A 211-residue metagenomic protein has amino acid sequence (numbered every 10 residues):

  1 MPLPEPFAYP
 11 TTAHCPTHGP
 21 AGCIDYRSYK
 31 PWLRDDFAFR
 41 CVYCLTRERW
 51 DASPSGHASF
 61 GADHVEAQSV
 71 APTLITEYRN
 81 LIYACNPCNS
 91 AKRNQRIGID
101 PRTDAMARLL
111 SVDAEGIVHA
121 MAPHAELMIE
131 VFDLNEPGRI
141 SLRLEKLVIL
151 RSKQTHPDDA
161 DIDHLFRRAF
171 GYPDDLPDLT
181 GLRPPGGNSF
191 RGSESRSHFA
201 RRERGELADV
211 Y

Functional and structural regions predicted by a protein language model:
M1, H18-A21, D25-S28, A71-L74 (+2 more regions): Generic structural signal for short, solvent-exposed loop/turn connectors between secondary structure elements
M1-P20, R49-A52, A58, G98 (+2 more regions): Class I S-adenosyl-L-methionine
P2-T46, S69-T76: Short, charged surface segments at domain edges that flank catalytic/cofactor-binding sites
L45, N86-N89: Cys/His-coordinated zinc-binding microdomains
T46-Y83, Q95-S111: Histidine-centered nuclease catalytic patch
K92-D161: Conserved, surface-exposed functional patches that form binding/active-site neighborhoods
V131-Y211: C-terminal, charged low-complexity interaction regions
